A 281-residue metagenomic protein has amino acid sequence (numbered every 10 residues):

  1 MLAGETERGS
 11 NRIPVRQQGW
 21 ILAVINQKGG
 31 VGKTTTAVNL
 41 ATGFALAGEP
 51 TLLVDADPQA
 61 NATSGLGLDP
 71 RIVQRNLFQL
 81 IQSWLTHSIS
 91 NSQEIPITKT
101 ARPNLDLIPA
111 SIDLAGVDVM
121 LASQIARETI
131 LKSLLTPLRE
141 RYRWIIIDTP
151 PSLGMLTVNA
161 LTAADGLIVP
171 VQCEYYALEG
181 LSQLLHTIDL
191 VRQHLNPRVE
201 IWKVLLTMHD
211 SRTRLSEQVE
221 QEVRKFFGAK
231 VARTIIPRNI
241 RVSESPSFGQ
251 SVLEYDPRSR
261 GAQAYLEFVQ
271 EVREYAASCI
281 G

Functional and structural regions predicted by a protein language model:
M1-G281: P-loop NTP-binding core
